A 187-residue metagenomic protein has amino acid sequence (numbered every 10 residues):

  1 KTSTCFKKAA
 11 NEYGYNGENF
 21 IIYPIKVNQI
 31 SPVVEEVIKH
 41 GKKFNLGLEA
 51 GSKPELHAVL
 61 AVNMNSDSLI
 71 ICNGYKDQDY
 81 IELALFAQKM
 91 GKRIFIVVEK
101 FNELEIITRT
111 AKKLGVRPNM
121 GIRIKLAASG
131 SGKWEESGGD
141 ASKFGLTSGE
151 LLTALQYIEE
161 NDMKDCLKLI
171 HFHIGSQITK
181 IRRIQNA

Functional and structural regions predicted by a protein language model:
K1-N16, P24: Low-complexity, highly charged intrinsically disordered N-terminal segments that act as targeting/localization
F20-A187: Active-site-proximal beta-alpha core segment in soluble small-molecule metabolic enzymes
